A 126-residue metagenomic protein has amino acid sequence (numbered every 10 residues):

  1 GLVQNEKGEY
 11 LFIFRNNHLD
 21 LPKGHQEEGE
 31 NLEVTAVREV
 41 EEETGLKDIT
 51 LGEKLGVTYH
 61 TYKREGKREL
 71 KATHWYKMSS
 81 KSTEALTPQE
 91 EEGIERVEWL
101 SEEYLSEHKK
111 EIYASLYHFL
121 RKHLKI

Functional and structural regions predicted by a protein language model:
G1-P22: N-terminal strand-loop-strand
F12-F14, Y104, F119: Phenylalanine-focused residue identity feature
L19-P22, G29, L116-Y117: A short local loop/turn or secondary-structure capping micro-motif enriched for an aromatic residue
Q26-Y113: Unchanged
E111-I126: Charged phosphate-binding loop/patch that engages nucleotide di/tri-phosphates or the phosphate backbone of nucleic
